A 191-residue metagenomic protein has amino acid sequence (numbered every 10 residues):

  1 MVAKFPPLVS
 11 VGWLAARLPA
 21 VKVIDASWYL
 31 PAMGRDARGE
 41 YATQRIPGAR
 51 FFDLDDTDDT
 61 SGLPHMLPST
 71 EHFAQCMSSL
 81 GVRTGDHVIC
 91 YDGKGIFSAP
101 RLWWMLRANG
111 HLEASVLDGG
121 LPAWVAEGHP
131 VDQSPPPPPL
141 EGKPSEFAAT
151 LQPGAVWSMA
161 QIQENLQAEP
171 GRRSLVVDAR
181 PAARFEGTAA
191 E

Functional and structural regions predicted by a protein language model:
M1-E191: Cytosolic catalytic domains that perform sulfur/thiol-centered chemistry
